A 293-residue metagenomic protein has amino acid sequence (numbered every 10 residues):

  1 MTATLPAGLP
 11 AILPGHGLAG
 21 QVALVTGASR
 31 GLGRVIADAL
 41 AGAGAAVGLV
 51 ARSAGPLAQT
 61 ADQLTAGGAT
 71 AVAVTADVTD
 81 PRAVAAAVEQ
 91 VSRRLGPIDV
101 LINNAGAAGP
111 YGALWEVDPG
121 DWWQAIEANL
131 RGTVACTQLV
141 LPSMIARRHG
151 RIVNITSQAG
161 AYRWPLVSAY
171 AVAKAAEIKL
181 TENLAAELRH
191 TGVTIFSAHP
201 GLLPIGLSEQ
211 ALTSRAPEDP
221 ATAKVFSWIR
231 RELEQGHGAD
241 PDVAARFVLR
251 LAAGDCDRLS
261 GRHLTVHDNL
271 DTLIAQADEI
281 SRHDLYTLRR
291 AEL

Functional and structural regions predicted by a protein language model:
A3, S197, D219-L293: C-terminal helical subdomain
V22, S29-R30: Conserved glycine-rich cofactor-binding loop
A54-G55, T75-A87, P119: The beta1-alpha1 cofactor-binding region of Rossmann-like NAD(H)/NADP(H)-dependent oxidoreductases
A108-W123, L166-A169: Conserved mid-core segment of classical short-chain dehydrogenase/reductases
W115-V134, H149, V153, E177: Catalytic Tyr-X3-Lys loop
T137, A173-A176: Active-site helix of classical SDR
T137-Q138, E182: A short, exposed helix-loop element centered on a Lys and neighboring polar residues
S157: Residue(s) in the substrate-gating loop at a strand-loop-helix junction that position the organic substrate next
